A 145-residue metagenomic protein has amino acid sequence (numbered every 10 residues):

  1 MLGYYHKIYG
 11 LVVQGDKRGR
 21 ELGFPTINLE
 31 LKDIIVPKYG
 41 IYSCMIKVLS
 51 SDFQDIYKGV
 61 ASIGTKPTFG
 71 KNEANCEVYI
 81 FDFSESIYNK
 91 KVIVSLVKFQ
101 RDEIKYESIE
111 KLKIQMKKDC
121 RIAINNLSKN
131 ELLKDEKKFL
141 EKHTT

Functional and structural regions predicted by a protein language model:
M1, K7: Long, charge-dense, solvent-exposed interaction surfaces that engage phosphate-rich ligands
I8, Q14-T145: Phosphate/ribose-recognition catalytic cores of enzymes acting on nucleotide-derived substrates
